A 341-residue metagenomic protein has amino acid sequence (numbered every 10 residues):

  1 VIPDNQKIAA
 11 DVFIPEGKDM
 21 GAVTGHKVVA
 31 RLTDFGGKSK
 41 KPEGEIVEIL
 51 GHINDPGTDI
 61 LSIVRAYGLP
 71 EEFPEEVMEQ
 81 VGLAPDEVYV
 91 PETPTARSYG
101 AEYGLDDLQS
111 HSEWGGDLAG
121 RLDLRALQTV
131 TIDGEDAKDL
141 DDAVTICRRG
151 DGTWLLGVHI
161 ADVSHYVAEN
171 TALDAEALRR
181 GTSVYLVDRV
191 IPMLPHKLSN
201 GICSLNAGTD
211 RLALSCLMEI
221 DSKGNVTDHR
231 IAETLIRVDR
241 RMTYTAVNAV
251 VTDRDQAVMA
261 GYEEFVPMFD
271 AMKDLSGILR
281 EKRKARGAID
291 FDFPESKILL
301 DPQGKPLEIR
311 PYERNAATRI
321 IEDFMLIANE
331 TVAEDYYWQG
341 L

Functional and structural regions predicted by a protein language model:
V1-G157, S164-T209: Charge-lined substrate channels and their catalytic hotspots, especially those that engage the 3′ end of RNA
A30-L32, V130-D133, K138-L341: Feature marking long nucleic-acid-engaging regions of large polymerase/nuclease enzymes
